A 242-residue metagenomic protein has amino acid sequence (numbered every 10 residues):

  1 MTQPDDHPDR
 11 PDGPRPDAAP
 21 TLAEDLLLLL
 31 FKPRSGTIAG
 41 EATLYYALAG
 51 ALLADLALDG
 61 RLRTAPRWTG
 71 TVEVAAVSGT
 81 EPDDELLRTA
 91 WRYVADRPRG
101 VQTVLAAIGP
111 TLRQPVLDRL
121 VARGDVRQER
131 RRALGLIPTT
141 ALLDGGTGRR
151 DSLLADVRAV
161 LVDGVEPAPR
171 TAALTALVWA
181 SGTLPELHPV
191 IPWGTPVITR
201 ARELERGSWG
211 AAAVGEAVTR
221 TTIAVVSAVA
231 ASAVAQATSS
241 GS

Functional and structural regions predicted by a protein language model:
M1-L112, A230-S242: Short, amphipathic alpha-helical interface elements at domain boundaries that mediate macromolecular binding
F31-S35, V162, G182: A broad detector of the eukaryotic-type serine/threonine protein kinase catalytic domain
G60, G124, G182-P185: Short glycine-centered helix-capping/turn motifs at secondary-structure transition points
V77-Q114, G135-A173, L184: Short, amphipathic alpha-helical interaction segments positioned at domain boundaries
P115-Q128: Amphipathic, coiled-coil-like alpha-helical scaffolding segments used for oligomerization/assembly
R127-L136: Short acidic alpha-helical/loop segments enriched in Asp/Glu that coordinate divalent cations
D163-S242: Short hydrophobic helical membrane-anchoring segments positioned at the boundary with long low-complexity
